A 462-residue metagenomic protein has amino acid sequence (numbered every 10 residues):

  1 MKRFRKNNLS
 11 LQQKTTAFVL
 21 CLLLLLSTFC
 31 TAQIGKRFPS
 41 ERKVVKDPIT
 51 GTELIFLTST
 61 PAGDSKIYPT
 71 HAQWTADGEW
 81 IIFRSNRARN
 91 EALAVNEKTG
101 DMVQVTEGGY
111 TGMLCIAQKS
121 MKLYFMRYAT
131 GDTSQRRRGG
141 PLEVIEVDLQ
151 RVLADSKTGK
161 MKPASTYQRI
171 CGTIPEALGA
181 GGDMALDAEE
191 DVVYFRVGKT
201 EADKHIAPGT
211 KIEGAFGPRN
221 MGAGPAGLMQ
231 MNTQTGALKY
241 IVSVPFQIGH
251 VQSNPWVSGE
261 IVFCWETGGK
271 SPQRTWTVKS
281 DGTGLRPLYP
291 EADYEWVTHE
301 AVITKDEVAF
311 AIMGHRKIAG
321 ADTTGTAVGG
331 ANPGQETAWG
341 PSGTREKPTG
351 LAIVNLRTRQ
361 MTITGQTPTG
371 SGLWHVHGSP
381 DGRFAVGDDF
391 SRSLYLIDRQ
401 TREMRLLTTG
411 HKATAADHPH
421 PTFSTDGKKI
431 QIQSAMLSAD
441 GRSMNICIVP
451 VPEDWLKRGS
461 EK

Functional and structural regions predicted by a protein language model:
Q33-I55, N220-A226: Blade/loop signatures of beta-propeller domains
V45-S65, A94-Y110, Q150-G179, Q230-Q247 (+5 more regions): Multi-bladed beta-propeller domains
Y68-H71, A88-D132: Blade-loop segments of beta-propeller domains
H71-W80, S85, L114-K122, M126-A129 (+5 more regions): Blade-terminus and WD-like Trp-Asp/Gly-His loop motifs, strongest in beta-propeller folds
I82-A88, Y124-R138, E146-L149, Y194-T200 (+7 more regions): Beta-strand C-termini and the immediately following turn/loop, strongest in propeller blades
G109-A226, V242-S243: Asp-box/WD-like beta-propeller blade repeats and closely related beta-sheet repeat scaffolds
A311-A352, T358-E403: Loop/turn-rich, solvent-exposed surfaces of beta-rich toroidal or solenoidal domains
H418-K462: Blade-level signature of beta-propeller repeat domains, shared across WD40, Kelch, NHL, RCC1 and BNR/Asp-box propellers
